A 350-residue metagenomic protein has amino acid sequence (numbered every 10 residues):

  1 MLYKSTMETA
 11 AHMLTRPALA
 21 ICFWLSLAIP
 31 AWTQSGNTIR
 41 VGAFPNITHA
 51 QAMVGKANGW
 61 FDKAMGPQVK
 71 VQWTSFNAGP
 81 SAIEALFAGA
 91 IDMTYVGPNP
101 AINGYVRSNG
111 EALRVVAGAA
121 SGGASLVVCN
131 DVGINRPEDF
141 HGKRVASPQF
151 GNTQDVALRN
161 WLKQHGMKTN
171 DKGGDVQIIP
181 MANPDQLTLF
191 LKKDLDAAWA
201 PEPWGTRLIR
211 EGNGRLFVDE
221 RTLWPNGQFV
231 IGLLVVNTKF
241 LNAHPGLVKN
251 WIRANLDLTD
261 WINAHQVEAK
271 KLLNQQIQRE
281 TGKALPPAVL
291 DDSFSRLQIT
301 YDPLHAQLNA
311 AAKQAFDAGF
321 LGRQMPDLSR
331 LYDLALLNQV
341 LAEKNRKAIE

Functional and structural regions predicted by a protein language model:
M1-L14: N-terminal secretory signal peptides that target proteins for export/translocation
P17-P30: Bacterial N-terminal signal peptides
Q34-P180, K192, D196-E202, N213 (+2 more regions): Short, glycine-/small- and polar/acidic-enriched structural segments that line small-molecule recognition paths
T48, A57, A82, G97-P100 (+9 more regions): Stable alpha-helical elements in mature extracytoplasmic
D62-V69, T222-P225, F294-P303: Short, solvent-exposed loop/beta-turn-alpha elements that line the ligand-binding surface or hinge of extracytoplasmic
S108-N109, V132, K172-D175, P184-I277: Pocket-lining segment of extracytoplasmic ligand-binding domains
N242-G322: Secondary-structure end/capping motifs
K313-E350: Conserved C-terminal helix/tail region of periplasmic/extracytoplasmic solute-binding proteins
